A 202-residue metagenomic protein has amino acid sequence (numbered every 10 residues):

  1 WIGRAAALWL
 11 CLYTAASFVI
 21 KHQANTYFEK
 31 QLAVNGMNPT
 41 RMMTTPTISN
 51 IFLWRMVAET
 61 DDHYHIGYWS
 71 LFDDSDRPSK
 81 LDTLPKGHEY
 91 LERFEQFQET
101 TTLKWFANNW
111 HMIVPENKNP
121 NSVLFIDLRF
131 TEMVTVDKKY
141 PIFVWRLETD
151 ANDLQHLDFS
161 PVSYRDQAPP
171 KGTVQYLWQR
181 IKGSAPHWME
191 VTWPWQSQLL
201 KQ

Functional and structural regions predicted by a protein language model:
W1-Q23: Internal/C-terminal transmembrane anchor helices
R4, F28-Q31, S49, A58: Functionally constrained cores in energy, signaling, and assembly domains
T14, F28, M42, Q98: Residue-level detector of functional hotspots within protein domains
I20-T40: Alpha-helical transmembrane signal-anchor/signal-peptide segments
T40-R41, I51-Q202: Extracytosolic and intramembrane catalytic regions of membrane-associated proteins in envelope/secretory systems
M43-T47: Short, solvent-exposed loop/turn elements at beta->coil junctions and helix N-caps that rim active or binding pockets
